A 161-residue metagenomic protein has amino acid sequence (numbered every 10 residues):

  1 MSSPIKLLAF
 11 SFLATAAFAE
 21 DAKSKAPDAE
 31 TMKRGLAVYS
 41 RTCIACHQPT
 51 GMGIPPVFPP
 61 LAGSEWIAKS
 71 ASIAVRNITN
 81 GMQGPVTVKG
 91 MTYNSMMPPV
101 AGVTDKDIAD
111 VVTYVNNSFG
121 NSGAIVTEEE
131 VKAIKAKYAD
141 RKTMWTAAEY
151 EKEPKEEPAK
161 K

Functional and structural regions predicted by a protein language model:
S2-F10: Sec-dependent signal peptide recognition, specifically the positively charged N-region followed immediately by
F10-E20: Hydrophobic h-region of N-terminal signal peptides that target proteins for export in Gram-negative bacteria
E20-V38, I54-V57: Electrostatic cytochrome c docking/interface patches
T31-G35, S70, A74, D107-I108 (+1 more regions): Stable alpha-helical elements in mature extracytoplasmic
G35, Y39-P49, M97, V111: The canonical Cys-X-X-Cys-His
A45, P49, S64, N77-G81 (+5 more regions): Structured segments of extracytoplasmic/periplasmic soluble domains in secreted or envelope-associated proteins
M52-K89, N94-T104: Gly/Gly-Pro-rich "capping" loops immediately C-terminal to redox-active cysteine motifs in periplasmic/lumenal
V100-A101, D105-A109, T113-K161: Flexible coil segments in periplasmic/lumen-exposed cytochrome c-class electron-transfer proteins
